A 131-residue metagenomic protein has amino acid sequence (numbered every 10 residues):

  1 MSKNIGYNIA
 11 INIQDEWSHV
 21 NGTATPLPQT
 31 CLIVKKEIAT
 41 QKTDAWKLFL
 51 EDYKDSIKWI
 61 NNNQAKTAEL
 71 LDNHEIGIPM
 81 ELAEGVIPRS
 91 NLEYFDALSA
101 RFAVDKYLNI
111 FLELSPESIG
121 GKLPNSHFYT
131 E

Functional and structural regions predicted by a protein language model:
M1-L70: Pocket-lining segment of extracytoplasmic ligand-binding domains
N4-G6, F49, N73-L82, G121-E131: Short flexible/disordered coil segments
N12, L27, I33-K35, P79 (+2 more regions): Alpha-helix initiation/capping motif
P26-P28, P79, P88, P116 (+1 more regions): Proline-rich intrinsically disordered, low-complexity coils
V34, T40, R89, Y94 (+3 more regions): Generic structural "secondary-structure junction" signal
A39-L114: Secondary-structure end/capping motifs
D105-E131: Conserved C-terminal helix/tail region of periplasmic/extracytoplasmic solute-binding proteins
